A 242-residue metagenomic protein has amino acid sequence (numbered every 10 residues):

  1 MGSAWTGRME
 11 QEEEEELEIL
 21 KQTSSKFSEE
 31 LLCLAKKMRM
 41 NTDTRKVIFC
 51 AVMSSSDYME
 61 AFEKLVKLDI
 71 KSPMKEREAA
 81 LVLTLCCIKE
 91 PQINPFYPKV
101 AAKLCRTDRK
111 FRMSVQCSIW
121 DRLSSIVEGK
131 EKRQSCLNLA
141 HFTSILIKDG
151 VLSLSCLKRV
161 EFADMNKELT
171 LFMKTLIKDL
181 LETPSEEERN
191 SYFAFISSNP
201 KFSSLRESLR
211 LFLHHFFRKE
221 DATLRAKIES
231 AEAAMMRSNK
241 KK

Functional and structural regions predicted by a protein language model:
M1-K26, K167-T170, K174-D179, P184-K242: Eukaryotic acidic, Ser/Thr-rich intrinsically disordered low-complexity regions
M1-P95, M113, R225-K242: Long, low-complexity, highly charged intrinsically disordered regions
C33, C86-C87, R122-K132: Helix-loop junctions that connect tandem helical modules in alpha-solenoid scaffolds
D43-A51, F62-L65, E78-V82, I93-L104 (+5 more regions): Amphipathic alpha-helical elements of HEAT/ARM-like alpha-solenoid repeat scaffolds that form extended
S72-E76, K89-Y97, R112, E128-C136 (+4 more regions): Helix-start/N-cap signature of alpha-helical segments
A79, V115-L123, S155-D164, N190-F202: HEAT/HEAT-like alpha-solenoid repeats
N94-K99, R109-C117, D121: Metal-dependent catalytic core segments for phosphate chemistry
T107-M113, L146-L154, P184-Y192: Flexible loop/turn segments at the boundaries of HEAT repeats in alpha-solenoid HEAT proteins
